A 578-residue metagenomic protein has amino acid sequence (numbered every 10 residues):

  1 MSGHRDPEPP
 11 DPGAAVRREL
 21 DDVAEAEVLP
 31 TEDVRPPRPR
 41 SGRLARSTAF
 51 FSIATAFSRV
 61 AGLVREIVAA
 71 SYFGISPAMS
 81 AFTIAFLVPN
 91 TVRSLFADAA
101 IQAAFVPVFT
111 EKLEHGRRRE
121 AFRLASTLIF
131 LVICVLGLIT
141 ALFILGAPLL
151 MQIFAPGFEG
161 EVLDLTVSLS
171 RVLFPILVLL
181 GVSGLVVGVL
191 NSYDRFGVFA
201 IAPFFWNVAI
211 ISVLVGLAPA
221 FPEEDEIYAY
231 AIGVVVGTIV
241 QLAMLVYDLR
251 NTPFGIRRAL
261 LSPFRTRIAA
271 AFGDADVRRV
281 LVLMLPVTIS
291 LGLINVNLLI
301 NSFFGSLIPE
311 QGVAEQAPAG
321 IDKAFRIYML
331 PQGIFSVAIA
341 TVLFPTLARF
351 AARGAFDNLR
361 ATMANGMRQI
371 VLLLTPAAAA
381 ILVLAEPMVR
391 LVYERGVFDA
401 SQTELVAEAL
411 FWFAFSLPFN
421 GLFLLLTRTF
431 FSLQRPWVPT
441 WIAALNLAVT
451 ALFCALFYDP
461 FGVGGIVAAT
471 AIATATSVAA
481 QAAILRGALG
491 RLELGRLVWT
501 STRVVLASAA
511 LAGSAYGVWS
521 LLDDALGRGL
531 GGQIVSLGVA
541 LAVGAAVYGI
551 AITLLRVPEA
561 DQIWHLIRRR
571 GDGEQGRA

Functional and structural regions predicted by a protein language model:
S2-A578: Membrane-embedded alpha-helical bundles of multi-pass transporters/translocases, especially carrier/permease families
